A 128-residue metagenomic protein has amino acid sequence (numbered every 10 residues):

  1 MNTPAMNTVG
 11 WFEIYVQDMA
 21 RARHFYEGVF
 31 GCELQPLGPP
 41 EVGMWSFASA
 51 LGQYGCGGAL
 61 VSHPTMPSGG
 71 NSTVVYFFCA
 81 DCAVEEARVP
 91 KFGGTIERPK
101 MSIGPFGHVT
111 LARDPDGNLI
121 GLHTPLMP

Functional and structural regions predicted by a protein language model:
M1-G10, I14, Q35-G38, E86-P128: Vicinal oxygen chelate
T3-N7, E13-G55: Core segments of cupin and vicinal oxygen chelate
V9, G55-G58, S72-V74, G107: Structural motif
G28, P64-T65: A solvent-exposed interaction/effector surface
G43-W45, T73-V75, F106-T110: Short beta-strand micro-motifs in enzyme catalytic cores
Q53, T65-P67: Active-site/binding-pocket entry motifs
G58-V61, I120-G121: Conserved beta-strand in the GNAT
S68-F92: Mid-chain, well-packed structural core segment of small domains
